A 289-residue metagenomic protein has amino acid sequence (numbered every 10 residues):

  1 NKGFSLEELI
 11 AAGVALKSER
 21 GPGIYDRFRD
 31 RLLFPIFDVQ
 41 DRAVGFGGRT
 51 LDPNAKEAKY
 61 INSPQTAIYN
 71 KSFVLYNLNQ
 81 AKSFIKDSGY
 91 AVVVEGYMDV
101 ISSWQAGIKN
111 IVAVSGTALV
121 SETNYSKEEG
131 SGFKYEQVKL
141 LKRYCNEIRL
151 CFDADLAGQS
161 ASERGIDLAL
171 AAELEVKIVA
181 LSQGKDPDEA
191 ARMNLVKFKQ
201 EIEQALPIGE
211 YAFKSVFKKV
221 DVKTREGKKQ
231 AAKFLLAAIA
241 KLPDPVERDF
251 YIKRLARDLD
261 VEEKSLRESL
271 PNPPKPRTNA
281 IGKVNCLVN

Functional and structural regions predicted by a protein language model:
N1-C145, A161-S162: Phosphate-handling DNA/RNA-contact segment within nucleic-acid enzymes
D38-V39, K82-G89, Q105, K127-N289: A charged alpha-helical hairpin associated with nucleic-acid processing machineries
